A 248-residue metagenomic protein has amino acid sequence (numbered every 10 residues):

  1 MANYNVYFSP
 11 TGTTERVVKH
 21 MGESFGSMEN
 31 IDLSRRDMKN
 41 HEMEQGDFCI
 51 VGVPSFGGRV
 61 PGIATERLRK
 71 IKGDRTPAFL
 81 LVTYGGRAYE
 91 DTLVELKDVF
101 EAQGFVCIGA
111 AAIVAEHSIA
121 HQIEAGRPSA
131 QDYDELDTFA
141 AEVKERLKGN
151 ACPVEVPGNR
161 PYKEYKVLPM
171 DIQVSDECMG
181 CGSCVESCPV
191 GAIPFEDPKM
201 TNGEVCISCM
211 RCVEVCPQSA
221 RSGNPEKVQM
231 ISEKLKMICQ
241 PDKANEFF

Functional and structural regions predicted by a protein language model:
A2-V17, M21-P169, P225-F248: FMN-binding flavodoxin-like domain, especially the glycine-rich phosphate-binding loop
A88-Y89, E177, V205: Charged, low-complexity surface patches
F139-R146, C181, S187-G191: Short hydrophobic alpha-helical module
V156, P161, D176-E177, P189: Short secondary-structure boundary micro-motifs
E164-E186: Charge-patterned, long linear interaction tracts outside catalytic cores
V174, S183-I207, R211-V228: Iron-sulfur cluster-binding cysteine motifs and their immediate structural context in ferredoxin-like electron-transfer
